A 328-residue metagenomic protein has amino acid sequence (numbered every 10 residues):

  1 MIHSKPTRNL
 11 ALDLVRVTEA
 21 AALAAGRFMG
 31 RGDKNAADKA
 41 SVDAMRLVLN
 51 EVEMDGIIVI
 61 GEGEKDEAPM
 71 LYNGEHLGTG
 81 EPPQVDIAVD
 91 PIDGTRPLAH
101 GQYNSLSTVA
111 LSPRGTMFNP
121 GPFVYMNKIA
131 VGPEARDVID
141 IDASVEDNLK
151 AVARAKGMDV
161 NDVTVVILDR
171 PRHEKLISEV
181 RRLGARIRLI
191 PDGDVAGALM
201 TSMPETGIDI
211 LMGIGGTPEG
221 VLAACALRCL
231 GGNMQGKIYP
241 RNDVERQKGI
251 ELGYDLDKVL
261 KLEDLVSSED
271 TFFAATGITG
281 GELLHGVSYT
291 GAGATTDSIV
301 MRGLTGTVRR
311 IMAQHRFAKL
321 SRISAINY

Functional and structural regions predicted by a protein language model:
M1-A88, K150, R154, V195-A196 (+3 more regions): N-terminal subdomain of lithium-sensitive/metallo-dependent phosphomonoesterases centered on the IMPase/IPPase/PAP
N50-E51, H76-P82, D90, L98-Q102 (+5 more regions): Solvent-exposed alpha-helices and their adjacent loops that cap or buttress functional pockets in soluble metabolic
I58-E62, I87-V89, L98-H100, N119-P120 (+4 more regions): General beta-strand structural signal in soluble alpha/beta enzymes
P82-D93, P97-M117: DPxDG-like acidic metal-binding loop motif
T108, P113-L189, G281-S288, A294-S324: Acidic beta-strand-loop-alpha-helix segment within the catalytic core of divalent metal-dependent phosphate-processing
E174-K175, G197-L199, E219-A223, E282-L283: Short acidic/glycine-rich loop or secondary-structure boundary segments that cap or lie
A185-V195, I208-I210, I214-G215, E219-I250 (+1 more regions): Gly/Ser/Thr-rich active-site loops/lids in small-molecule metabolic enzymes that frequently grip phosphoryl groups
L227-G281: Glycine-rich phosphate/nucleotide-binding loop
